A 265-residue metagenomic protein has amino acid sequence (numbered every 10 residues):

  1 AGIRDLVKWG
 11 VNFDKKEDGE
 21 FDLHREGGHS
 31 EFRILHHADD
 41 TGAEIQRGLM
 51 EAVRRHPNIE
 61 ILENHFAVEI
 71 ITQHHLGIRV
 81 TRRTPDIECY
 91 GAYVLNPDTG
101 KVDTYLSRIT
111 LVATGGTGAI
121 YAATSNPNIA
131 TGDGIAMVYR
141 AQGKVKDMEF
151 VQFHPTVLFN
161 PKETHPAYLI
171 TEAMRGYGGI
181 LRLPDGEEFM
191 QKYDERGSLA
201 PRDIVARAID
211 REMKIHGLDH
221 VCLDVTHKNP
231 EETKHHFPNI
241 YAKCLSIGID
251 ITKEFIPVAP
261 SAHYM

Functional and structural regions predicted by a protein language model:
A1-F13, R140-V151: Conserved FAD-binding subdomain of flavin-dependent enzymes
V7-K101, L106, A113, V157-P161: Conserved redox-cofactor binding core of oxidoreductases
H37-D40, D98, V102, Y121-I129 (+3 more regions): Alpha-helix capping and helix-loop boundary segments enriched in small/acidic/polar residues
A67, G116-G118, P127, F150-F159: Acidic, glycine-rich active-site loops and adjacent beta-strand->loop/helix elements that engage anionic groups
V68-E88, A92-L95, H236-M265: A glycine-rich dinucleotide-binding beta-alpha-beta segment and adjacent secondary-structure elements that constitute
V112-N126, M137: Flavin (primarily FAD) binding-site architecture
M137, G143-A262: An anion/pyrophosphate-binding glycine-rich loop and adjacent beta-alpha core in soluble alpha-beta enzymes
